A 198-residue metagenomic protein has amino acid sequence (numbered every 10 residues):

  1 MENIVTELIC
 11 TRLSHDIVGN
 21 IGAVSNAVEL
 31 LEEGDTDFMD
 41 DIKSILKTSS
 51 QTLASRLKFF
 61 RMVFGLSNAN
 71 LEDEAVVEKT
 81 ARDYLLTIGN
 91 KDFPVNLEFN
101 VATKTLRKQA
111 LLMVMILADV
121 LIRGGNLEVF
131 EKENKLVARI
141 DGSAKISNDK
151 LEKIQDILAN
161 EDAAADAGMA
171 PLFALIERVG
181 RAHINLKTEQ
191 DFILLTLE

Functional and structural regions predicted by a protein language model:
M1-V5: Conserved signal-transmission helix
E7-G34, A102-E131, M169-V179: Conserved ATP-binding N-box helix of the HATPase_c
M39-D92: Conserved DHp (HisKA) dimerization/phosphotransfer helix of two-component histidine kinases, i.e., the long coiled-coil
G65-S67, E98-N100, Q155-D162: Short hinge/gating elements
E74-I116, I122, F130-N134: Core catalytic ATP-binding domain of two-component histidine kinases
K132-A170, L197-E198: Glycine-rich/acidic phosphate-handling loop/turn and adjacent ATP-lid/helix of nucleotide-binding kinase/ATPase domains
G180-T188: Glycine-rich ATP-binding loops of the HATPase_c
E189-L195: Glycine-rich nucleotide-binding loop
